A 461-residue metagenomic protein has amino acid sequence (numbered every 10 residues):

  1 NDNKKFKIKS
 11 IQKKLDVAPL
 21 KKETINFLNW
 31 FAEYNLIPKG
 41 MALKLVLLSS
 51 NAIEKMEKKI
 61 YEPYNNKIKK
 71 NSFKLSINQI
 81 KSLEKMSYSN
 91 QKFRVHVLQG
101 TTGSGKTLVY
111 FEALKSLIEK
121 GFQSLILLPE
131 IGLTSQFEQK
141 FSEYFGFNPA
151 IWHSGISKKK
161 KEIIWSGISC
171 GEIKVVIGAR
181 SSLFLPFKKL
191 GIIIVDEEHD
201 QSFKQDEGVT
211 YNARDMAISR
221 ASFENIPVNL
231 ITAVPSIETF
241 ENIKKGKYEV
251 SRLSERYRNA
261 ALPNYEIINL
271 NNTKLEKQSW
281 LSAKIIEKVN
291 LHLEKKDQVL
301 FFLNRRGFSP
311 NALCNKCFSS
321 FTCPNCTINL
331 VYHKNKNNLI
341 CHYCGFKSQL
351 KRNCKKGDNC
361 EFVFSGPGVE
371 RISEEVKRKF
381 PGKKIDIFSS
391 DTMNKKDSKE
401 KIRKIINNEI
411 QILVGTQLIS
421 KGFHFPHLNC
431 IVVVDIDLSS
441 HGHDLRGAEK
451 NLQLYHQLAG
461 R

Functional and structural regions predicted by a protein language model:
N1-V95: Terminal, basic amphipathic appendages of nucleotide-handling enzymes
K92-K174, G178-R461: Inter-lobe coupling/hinge segments of SF2-like helicase ATPases
